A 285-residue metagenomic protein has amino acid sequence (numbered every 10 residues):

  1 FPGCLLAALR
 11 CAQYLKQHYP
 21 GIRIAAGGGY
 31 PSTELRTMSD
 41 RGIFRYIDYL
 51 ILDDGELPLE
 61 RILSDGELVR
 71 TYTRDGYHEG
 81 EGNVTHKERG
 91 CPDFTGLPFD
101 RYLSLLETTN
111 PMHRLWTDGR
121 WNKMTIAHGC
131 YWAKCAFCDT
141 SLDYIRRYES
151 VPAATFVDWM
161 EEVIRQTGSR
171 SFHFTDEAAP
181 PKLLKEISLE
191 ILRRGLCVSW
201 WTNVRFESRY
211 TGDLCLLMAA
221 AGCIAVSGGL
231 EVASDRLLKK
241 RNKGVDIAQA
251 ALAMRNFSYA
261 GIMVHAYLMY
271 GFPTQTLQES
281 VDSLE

Functional and structural regions predicted by a protein language model:
F1-E88: Glycine-rich beta-alpha loop elements in corrinoid/cobalamin-binding modules across cobalamin-dependent enzymes
P2-L6, S32-E34, L59, Y131-K134 (+6 more regions): Flexible loop/turn segments at secondary-structure boundaries
G21, A25, V157-H265, Y270-F272: Conserved SAM/AdoMet-binding glycine-rich loop
M38, D213-C215, T274-E285: Catalytic cores of alpha/beta
D54, R147-T155, N242-Q249, Q275-D282: Alpha-helix N-cap and loop-to-helix initiation/capping positions
I62, A251, A260, Q278-E285: Short, intrinsically disordered, charge-balanced linker/junction segments flanking boundaries in proteins
Y77-M124: N-terminal [4Fe-4S]-dependent radical SAM core
W116-A154: Canonical Radical SAM [4Fe-4S] cluster-binding loop centered on the CxxxCxxC motif and its immediate flanking residues
